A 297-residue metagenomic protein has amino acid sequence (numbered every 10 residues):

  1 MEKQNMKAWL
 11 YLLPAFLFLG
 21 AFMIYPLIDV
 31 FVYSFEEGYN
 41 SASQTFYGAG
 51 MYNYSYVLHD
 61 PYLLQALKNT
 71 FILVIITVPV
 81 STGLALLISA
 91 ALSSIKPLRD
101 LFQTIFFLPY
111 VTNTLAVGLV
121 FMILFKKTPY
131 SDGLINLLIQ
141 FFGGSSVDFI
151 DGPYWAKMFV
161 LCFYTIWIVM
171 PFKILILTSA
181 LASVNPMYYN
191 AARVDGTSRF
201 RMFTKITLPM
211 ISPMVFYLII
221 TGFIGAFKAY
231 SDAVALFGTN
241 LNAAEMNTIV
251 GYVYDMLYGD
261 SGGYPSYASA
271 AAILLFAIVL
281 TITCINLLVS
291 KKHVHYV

Functional and structural regions predicted by a protein language model:
K3-V297: A structural signal for multi-pass alpha-helical bundles of membrane permease subunits that mediate small-molecule
